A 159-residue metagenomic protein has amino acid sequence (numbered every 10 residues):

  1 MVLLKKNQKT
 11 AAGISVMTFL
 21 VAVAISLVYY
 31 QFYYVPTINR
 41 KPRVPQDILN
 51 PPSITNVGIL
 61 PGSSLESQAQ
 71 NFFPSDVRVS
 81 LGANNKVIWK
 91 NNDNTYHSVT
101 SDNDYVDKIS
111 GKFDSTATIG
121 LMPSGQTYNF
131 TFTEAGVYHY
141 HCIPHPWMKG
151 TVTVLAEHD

Functional and structural regions predicted by a protein language model:
V2-D159: Extracytoplasmic copper-binding redox domains, predominantly the cupredoxin/blue-copper superfamily
